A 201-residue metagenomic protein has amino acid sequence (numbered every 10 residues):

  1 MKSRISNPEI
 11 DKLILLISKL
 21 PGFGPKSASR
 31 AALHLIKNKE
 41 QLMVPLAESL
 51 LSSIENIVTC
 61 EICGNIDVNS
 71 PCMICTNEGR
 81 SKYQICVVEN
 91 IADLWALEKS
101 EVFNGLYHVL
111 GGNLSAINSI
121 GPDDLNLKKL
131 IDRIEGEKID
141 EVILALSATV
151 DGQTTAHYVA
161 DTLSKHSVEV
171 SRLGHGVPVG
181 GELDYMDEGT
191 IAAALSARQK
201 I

Functional and structural regions predicted by a protein language model:
S3-I10, K19, A31-L94: Cys/His-rich Zn2+-binding cysteine-cluster or related metal-binding knuckle/ribbon modules and their
I5, N38, L42, N118-P122 (+2 more regions): Catalytic cores of large soluble enzymes that bind and process phosphate-bearing ligands
D11-L15, S29-L33, V44, E48 (+7 more regions): Solvent-exposed alpha-helical segments within well-ordered globular domains of core cellular machineries
L16, L20, N38, S53 (+10 more regions): Conserved, well-folded catalytic cores of nucleic-acid-processing and energy-transducing macromolecular machines
A28, N77-I143: Extended interfacial segments that mediate partner engagement and assembly in macromolecular machines
L33, C72, K82-I85, I91-L94 (+8 more regions): Generic secondary-structure boundary/loop-capping signal
K39, I131-I201: Long C-terminal interaction/binding lobes of large macromolecular proteins
